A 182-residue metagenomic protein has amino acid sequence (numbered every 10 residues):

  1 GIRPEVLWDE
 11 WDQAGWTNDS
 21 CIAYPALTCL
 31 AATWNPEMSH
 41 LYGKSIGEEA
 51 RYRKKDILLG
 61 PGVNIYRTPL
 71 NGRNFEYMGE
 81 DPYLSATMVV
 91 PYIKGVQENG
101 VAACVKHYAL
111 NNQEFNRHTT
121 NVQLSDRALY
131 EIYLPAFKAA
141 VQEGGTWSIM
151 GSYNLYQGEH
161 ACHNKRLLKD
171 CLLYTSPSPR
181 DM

Functional and structural regions predicted by a protein language model:
G1-S176, R180: Glycoside hydrolase catalytic-domain context in secreted enzymes
